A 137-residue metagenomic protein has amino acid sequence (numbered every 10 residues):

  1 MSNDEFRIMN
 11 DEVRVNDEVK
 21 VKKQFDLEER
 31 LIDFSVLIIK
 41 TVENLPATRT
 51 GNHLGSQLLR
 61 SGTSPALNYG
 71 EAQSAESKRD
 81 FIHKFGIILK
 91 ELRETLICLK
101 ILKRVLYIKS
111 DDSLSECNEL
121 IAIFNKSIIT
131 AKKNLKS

Functional and structural regions predicted by a protein language model:
M1-S137: Amphipathic alpha-helical assembly/interaction segments
